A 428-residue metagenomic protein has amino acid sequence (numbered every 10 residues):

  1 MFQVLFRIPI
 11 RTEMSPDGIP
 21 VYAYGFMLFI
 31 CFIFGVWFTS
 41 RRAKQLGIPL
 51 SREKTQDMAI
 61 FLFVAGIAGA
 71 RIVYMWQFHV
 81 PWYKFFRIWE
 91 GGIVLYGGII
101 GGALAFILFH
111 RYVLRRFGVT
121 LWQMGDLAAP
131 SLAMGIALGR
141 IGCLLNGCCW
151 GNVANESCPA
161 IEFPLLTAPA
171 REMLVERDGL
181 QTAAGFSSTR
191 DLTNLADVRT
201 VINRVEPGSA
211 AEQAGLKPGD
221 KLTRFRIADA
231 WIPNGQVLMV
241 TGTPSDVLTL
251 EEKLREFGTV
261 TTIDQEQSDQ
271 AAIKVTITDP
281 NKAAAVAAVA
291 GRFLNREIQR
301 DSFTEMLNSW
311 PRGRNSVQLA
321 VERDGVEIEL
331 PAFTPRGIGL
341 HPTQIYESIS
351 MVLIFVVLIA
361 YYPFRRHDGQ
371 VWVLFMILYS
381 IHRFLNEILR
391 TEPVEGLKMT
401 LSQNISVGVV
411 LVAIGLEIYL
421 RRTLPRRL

Functional and structural regions predicted by a protein language model:
M1-L428: Hydrophobic, membrane-interfacing alpha helices
